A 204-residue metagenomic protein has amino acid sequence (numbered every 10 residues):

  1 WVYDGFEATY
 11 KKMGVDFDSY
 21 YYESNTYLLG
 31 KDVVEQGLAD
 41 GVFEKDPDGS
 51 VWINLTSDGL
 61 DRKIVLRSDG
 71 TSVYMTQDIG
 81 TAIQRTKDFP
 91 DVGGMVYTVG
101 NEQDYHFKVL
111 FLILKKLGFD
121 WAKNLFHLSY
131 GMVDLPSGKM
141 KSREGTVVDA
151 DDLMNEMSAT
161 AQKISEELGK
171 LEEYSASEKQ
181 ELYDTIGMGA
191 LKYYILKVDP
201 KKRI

Functional and structural regions predicted by a protein language model:
W1-I204: Alpha-helical recognition segments enriched in aromatics with Gly/Pro capping that present substrate-recognition
